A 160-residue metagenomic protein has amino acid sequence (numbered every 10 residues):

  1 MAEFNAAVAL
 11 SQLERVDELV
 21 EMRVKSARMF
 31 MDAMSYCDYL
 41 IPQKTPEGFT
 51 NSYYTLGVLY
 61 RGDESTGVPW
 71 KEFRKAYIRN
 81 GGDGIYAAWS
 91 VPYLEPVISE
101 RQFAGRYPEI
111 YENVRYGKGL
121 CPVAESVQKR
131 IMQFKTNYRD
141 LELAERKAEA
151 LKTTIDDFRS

Functional and structural regions predicted by a protein language model:
M1-S160: PLP-dependent aminotransferase class I/II
